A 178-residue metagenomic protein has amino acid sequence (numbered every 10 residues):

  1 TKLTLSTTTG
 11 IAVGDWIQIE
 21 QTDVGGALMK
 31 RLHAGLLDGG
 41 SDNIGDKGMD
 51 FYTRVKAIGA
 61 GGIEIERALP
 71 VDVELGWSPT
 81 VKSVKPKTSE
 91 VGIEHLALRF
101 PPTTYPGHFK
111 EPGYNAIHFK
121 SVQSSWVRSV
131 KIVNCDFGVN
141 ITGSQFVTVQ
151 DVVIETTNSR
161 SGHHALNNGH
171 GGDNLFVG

Functional and structural regions predicted by a protein language model:
T1-F51, I58, E64-E66, D72: Autoprocessing Asn-cyclization modules and mimics
T1-T4, T9-T22, K85-T104, K120-V133: Parallel beta-helix/beta-solenoid
L28-N43, I65-L75, E94-Y114, D151-N167: Acidic/polar low-complexity surface segments
G40, Y52-R54, E74-K82, H108 (+2 more regions): C-terminal effector modules of nucleic-acid-centric enzymes and ribosome-associated factors
K47-H95, P101-T103: Extended acidic/polar, glycine-enriched regions that form or flank non-catalytic beta-rich accessory modules
K82-P86, Y105-G107, N115-S121, F137-G143 (+1 more regions): Glycine-rich beta-solenoid repeat tracts in large extracellular/virion proteins
S89-F100, Q123-N134, Q145-N158, H164 (+1 more regions): Right-handed parallel beta-helix
